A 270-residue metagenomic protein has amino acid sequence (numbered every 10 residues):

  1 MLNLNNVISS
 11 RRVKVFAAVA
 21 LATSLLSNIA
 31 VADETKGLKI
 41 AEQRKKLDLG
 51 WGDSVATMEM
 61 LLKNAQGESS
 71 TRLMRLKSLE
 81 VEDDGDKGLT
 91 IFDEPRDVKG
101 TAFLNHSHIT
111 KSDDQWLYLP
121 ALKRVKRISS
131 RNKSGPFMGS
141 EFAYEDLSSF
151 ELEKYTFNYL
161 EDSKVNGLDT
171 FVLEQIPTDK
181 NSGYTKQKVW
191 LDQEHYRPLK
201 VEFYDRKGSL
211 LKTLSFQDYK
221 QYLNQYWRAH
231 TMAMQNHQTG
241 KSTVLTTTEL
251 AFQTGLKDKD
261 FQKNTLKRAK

Functional and structural regions predicted by a protein language model:
L2-A17: Bacterial N-terminal signal peptides that target proteins for export
F16-S27: Bacterial N-terminal signal peptides
I29-V31: Signal peptide processing junction and immediate N-terminal pro/mature segment of secreted/exported proteins
D33-A121: N-terminal mature ectodomain segment of secretory-pathway/periplasmic proteins
L38-K39, S70-T71, L147-Y159, G208-T213: A short, amphipathic edge element
L76-E80, N158-K164, D218-Y219: Short amphipathic beta-strand and strand-loop transition segments with alternating hydrophobic
D93, L104-H106, D114-Y118, R124-I128 (+2 more regions): Gly/Pro-enriched, hydrophobic low-complexity segments that function as extracytoplasmic propeptides/linkers
A269-K270: Short, solvent-exposed mixed-charge patches
